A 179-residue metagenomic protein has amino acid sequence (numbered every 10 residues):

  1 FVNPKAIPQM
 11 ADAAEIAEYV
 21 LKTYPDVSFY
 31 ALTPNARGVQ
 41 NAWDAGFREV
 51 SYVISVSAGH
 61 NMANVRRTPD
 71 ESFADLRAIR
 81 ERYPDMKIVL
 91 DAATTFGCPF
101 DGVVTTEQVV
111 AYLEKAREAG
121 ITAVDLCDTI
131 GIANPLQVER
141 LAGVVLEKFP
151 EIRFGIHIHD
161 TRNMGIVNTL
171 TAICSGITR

Functional and structural regions predicted by a protein language model:
F1-V20, V53-T68, T94-F100, D125-L136: Glycine-rich, proline-tolerant flexible connector loops at the mouths of alpha/beta enzymes
A6-A31, D70-L90, L136-I156: Alpha-helix-loop-beta-strand connector modules within alpha/beta enzyme cores
Y30-A36, T94, F154-M164: Glycine-rich beta-to-alpha transition loops that act as phosphate-gripper elements at the mouths of alpha/beta enzyme
N35-F47, C98, R162-I177: Catalytic cores of alpha/beta
F47, D85, E118-I121, E151 (+1 more regions): A structural motif
R48-S57, V89-A93, G176-R179: Non-cysteine beta-strand/loop elements that form the S-adenosyl-L-methionine
S57-A119, D125-C127: Conserved anion-binding
T129-R179: Catalytic alpha/beta core domains of metabolic enzymes, predominantly
